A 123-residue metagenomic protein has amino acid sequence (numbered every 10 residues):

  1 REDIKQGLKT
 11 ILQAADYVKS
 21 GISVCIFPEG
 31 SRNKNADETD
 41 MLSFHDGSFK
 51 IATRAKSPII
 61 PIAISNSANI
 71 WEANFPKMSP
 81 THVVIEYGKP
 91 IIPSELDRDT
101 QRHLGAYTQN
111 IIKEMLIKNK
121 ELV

Functional and structural regions predicted by a protein language model:
R1-K5: Catalytic core of membrane glycerolipid acyltransferases/transacylases, capturing the structured, soluble-facing
L8-V123: Non-catalytic C-terminal accessory region of glycerolipid acyltransferases and related lyso-lipid remodeling enzymes
